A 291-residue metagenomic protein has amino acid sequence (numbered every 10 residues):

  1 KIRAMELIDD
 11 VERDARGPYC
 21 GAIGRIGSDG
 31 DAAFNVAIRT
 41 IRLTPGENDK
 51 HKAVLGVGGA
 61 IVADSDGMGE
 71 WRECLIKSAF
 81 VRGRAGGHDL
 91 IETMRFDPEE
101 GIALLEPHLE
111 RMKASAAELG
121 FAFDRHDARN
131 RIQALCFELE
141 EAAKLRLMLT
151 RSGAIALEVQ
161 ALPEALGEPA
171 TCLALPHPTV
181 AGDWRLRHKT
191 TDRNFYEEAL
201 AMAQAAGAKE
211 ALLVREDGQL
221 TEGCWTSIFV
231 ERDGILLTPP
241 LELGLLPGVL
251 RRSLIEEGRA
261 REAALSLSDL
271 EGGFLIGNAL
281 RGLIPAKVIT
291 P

Functional and structural regions predicted by a protein language model:
K1-G86: Conserved hydrophobic core element of enzyme catalytic domains
V36, P45, D66-K144, M148-P291: Helix-start/capping segments and mature chain N-termini
